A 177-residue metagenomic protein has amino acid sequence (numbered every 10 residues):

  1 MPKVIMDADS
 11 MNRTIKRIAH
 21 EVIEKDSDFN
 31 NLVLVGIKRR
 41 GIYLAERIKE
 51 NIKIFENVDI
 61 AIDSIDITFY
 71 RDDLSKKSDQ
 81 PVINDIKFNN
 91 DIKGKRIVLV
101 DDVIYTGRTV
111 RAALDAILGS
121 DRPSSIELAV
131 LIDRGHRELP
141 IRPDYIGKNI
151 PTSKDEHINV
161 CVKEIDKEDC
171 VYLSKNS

Functional and structural regions predicted by a protein language model:
M1-S177: PRPP-associated nucleotide enzymes
